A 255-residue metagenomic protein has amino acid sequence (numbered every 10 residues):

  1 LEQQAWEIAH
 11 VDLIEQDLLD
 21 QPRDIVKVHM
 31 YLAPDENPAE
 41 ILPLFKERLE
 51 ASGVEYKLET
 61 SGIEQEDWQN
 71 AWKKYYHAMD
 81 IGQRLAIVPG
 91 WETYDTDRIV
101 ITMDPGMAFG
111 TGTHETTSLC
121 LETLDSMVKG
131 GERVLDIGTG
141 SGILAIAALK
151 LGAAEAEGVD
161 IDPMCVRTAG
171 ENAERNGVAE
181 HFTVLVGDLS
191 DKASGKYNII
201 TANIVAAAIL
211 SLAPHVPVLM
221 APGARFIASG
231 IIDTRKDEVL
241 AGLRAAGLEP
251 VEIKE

Functional and structural regions predicted by a protein language model:
L1-D95: N-terminal auxiliary segments of SAM/dcSAM-dependent transferases
K27-Y31, A108, T201: Short aromatic/hydrophobic contact patches that present stacked aromatics for nucleic-acid/ligand binding
R48, S52, T60, A147 (+4 more regions): Alpha-helical structural signal in soluble globular domains
L58-T60, I87, I101, F182-V184 (+1 more regions): Generic structural signal for residues in well-ordered beta-strands
H77-E115, L121: Proteins enriched for Cys/Gly/acidic motifs involved in redox and nucleic-acid/cofactor modification
M103, M107-K196: Conserved SAM/SAH cofactor-binding pocket of Class I
V159-E255: S-adenosylmethionine
